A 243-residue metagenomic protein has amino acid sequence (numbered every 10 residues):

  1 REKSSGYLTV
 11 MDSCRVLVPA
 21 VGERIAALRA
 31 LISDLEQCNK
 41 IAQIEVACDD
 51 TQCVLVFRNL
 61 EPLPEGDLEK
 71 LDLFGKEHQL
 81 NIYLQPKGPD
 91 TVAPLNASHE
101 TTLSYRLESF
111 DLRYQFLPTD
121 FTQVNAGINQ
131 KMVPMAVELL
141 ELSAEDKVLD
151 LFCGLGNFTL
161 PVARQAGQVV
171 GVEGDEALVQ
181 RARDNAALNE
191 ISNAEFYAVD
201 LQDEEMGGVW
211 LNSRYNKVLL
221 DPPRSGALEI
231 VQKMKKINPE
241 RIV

Functional and structural regions predicted by a protein language model:
R1-Q37, I41: Extended interfacial segments that mediate partner engagement and assembly in macromolecular machines
E2-S5, D49-T51, E108-S109: Short acidic-glycine loop/turn motifs at beta-strand connectors
G6-M11, C53-V56, F116: Short small-residue beta-strand/loop micro-motif enriched in glycine and branched aliphatics
C14, V56-E65: A short interface-forming secondary-structure element
A42-D49: Short edge beta-strands and adjacent turn/loop segments
C48, F57-N59, F116-P118: Flexible glycine-/small-residue-rich
P62-V243: Rossmann-like S-adenosyl-L-methionine
